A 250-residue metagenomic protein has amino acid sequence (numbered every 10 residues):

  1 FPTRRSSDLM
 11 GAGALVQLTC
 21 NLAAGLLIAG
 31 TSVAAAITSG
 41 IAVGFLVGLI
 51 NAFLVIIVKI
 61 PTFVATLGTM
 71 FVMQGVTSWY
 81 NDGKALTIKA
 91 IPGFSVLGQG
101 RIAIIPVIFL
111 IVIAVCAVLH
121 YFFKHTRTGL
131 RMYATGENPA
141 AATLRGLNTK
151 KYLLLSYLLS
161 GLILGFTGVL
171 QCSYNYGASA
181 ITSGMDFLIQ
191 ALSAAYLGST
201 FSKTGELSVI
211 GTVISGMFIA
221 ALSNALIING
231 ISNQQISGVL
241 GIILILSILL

Functional and structural regions predicted by a protein language model:
F1-S6: Short, small-residue-biased leader/transition segments that mark boundaries at the very start of proteins
S7, A29-G30, I57-K59, K203-E206 (+1 more regions): Helix-loop interface residues and adjacent transmembrane-helix termini in multi-pass membrane transporters, primarily
L9, A117, E137, T143-K151 (+1 more regions): Cytosolic-side transmembrane-helix boundaries in multi-pass membrane proteins
C20, M70, Q74-G75, F109-H120 (+4 more regions): Hydrophobic core segments of alpha-helical transmembrane domains in multi-pass membrane transport and ion-translocation
T31-T69, A114, S215: Alpha-helical transmembrane segments within multi-pass membrane transporters and channels
V58, T62-H125, Y152-L155, Y174-A180 (+1 more regions): Transmembrane helix-bundle core of multi-pass membrane transporters and related energy-transducing complexes
V118-L158: Membrane-helix/interface signature in polytopic inner-membrane proteins
L164, N175, S179-G238: Transmembrane alpha-helical segments in multi-pass inner-membrane proteins
